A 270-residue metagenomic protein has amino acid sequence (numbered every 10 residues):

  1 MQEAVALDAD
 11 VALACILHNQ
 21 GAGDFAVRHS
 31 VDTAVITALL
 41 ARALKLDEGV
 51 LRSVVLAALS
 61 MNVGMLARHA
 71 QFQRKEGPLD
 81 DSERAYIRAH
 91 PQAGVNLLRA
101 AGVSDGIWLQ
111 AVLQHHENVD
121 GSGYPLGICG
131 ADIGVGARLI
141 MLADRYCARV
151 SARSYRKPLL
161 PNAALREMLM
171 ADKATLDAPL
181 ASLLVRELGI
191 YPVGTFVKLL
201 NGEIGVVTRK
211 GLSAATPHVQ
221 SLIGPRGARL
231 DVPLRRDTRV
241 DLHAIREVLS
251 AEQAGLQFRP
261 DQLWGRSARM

Functional and structural regions predicted by a protein language model:
M1-R88, V95-D105: Acidic/His-rich, divalent-metal-binding segments that scaffold phosphate/diphosphate chemistry
M1-V27, S213, I223-R226, P233-M270: Non-catalytic interface/linker regions that flank or bridge core catalytic/transmembrane domains
V11, D47, A101, W108 (+3 more regions): Short, polar/charged, Gly/Pro-enriched helix-capping and turn/loop motifs at alpha-helix termini and inter-helix linkers
N19, A57-A58, A111-H115, E167 (+1 more regions): Short acidic/histidine-centered micro-motifs embedded in hydrophobic/aromatic stretches that mark compact functional
S53-A57, Q110-A111, L139-I140: Active-site alpha-helix of zinc metalloproteases
R74-N96, N118-S221: Divalent-cation-assisted or electrostatically stabilized phosphate/pyrophosphate-binding catalytic cores
L97, W108, L180, F196 (+2 more regions): Tryptophan-centered motif/residue detector
A100-G102, I107, G134, R138: Conserved, hydrophobic alpha-helical core segments of structured domains
